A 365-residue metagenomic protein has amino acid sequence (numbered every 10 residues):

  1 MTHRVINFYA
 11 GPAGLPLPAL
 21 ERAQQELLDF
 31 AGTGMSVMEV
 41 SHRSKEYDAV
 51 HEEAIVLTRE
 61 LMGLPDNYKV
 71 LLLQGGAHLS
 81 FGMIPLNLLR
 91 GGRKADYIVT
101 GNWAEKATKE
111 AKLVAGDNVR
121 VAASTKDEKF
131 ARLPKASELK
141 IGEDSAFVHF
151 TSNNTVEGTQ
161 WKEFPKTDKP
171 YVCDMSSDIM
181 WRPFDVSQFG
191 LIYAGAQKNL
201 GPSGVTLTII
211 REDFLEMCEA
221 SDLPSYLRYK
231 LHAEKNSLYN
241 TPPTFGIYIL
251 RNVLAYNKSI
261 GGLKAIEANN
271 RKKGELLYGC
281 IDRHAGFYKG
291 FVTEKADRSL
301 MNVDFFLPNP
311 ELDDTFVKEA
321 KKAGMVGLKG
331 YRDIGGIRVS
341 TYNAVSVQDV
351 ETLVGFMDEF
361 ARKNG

Functional and structural regions predicted by a protein language model:
M1-S41: N-terminal "arm"/small-domain region of PLP-dependent enzymes with the aminotransferase-like
V5, K322, Y331, G335-G365: PLP-dependent enzyme catalytic core of the Aspartate aminotransferase-like
P16, A196-Y278, E294, G365: Active-site C-terminal subdomain of aminotransferase-like
G32-S80, N87, N102, E110: Conserved N-terminal alpha-helix of the aminotransferase class I/II PLP-enzyme fold
H78-A146: PLP-dependent aminotransferase-like
A111, S124-I179: Active-site phosphate-binding strand-loop segment of PLP-dependent enzymes
V172, V186-Q197, T206: Conserved active-site segment immediately N-terminal to the catalytic lysine that forms the internal aldimine
Y288-E319: Conserved PLP-binding catalytic core of the aspartate aminotransferase-like
